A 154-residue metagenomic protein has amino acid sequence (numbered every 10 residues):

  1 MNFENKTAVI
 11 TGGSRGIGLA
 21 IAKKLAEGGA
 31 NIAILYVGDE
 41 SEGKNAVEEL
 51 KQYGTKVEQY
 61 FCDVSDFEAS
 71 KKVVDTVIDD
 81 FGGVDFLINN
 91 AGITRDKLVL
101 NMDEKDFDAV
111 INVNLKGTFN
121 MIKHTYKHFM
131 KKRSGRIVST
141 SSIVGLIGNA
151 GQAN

Functional and structural regions predicted by a protein language model:
T7, S14-G16: Conserved glycine-rich cofactor-binding loop
A30-N45: Conserved glycine-rich Rossmann-like NAD(P)H-binding loop of the short-chain dehydrogenase/reductase
E40, F61-K72, E104: The beta1-alpha1 cofactor-binding region of Rossmann-like NAD(H)/NADP(H)-dependent oxidoreductases
Y53-K56, T76-L87, R95, S134: A glycine-rich helix->loop->beta "capping" turn within Rossmann-like NAD(P)(H)-dependent oxidoreductase domains
L98-V99, D103-I111: Substrate-binding pocket helix/loop in short-chain dehydrogenase/reductase
I122-K123: A short, exposed helix-loop element centered on a Lys and neighboring polar residues
S142: Residue(s) in the substrate-gating loop at a strand-loop-helix junction that position the organic substrate next
